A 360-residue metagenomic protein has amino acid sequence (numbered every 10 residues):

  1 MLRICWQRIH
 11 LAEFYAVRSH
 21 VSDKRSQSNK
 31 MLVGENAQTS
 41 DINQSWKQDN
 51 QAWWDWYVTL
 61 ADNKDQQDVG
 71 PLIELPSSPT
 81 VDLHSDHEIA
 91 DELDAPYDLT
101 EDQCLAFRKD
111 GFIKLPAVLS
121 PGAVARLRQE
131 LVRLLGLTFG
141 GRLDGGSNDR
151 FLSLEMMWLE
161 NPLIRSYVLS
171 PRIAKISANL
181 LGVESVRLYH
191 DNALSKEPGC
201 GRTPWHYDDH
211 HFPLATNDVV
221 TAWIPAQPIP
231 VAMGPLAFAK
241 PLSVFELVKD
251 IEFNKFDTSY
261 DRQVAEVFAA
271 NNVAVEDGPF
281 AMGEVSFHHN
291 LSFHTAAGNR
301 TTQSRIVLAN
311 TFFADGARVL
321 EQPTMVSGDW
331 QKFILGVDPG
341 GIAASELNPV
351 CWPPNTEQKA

Functional and structural regions predicted by a protein language model:
W6, H10, F14, R18 (+4 more regions): Non-heme Fe(II)/2-oxoglutarate
R18, R25-D110, P116-W205, H210-L214 (+2 more regions): Non-heme Fe(II)-dependent double-stranded beta-helix
F112, N217-T221, M233, V275-D277 (+1 more regions): Extracellular structured ligand-interaction cores
W205-D208, Y260-A274, S304, P323-G328: Short, surface-exposed loop/helix-turn segments at secondary-structure junctions that function as lids/hinges flanking
D208-V219, V273, F280, Q303: A short beta-loop-beta micro-motif enriched in histidine and acidic residues
P213-V231, P279, F287, T311-A314: Short, conserved beta-strand element in jelly-roll/cupin
I229-T295, A317, L335: Double-stranded beta-helix
